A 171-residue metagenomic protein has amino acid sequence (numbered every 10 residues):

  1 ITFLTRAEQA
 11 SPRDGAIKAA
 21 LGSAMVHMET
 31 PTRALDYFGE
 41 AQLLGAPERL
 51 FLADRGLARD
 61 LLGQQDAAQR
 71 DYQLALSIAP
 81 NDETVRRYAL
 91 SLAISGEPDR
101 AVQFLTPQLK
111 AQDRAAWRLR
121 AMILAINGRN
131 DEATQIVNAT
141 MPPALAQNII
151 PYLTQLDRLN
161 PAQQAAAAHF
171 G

Functional and structural regions predicted by a protein language model:
F3, A20-L21, D54, R87-Y88 (+1 more regions): Canonical tetratricopeptide repeat
A10, H27-M28, L44, L61-L62 (+3 more regions): Register position in tetratricopeptide repeats
I17-K18, F51, T84-V85, A116: TPR alpha-solenoid repeat register
A24, A58, S91-L92, I123-L124: Residue-level signature for tetratricopeptide repeat
L76-P80, P98, P107-A116, M122-N148: TPR/TPR-like (Sel1-like) alpha-helical repeat modules
